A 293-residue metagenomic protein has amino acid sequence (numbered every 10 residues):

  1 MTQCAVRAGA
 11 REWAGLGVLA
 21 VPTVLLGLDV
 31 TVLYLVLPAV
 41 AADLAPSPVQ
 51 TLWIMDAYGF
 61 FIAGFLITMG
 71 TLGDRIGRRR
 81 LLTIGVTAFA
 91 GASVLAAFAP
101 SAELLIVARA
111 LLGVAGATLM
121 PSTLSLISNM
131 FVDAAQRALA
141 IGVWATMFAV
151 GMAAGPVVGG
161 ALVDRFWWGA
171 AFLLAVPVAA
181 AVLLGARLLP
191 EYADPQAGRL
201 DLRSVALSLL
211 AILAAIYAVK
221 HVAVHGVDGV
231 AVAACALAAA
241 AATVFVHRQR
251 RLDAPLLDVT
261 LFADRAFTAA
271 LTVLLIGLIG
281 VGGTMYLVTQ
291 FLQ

Functional and structural regions predicted by a protein language model:
T2-R187: Transmembrane-helix bundle of Major Facilitator Superfamily
C4-A8, Q196-G198, L202, V246-L271: Juxtamembrane intracellular "pre-TM" segments in multi-pass secondary transporters
E12-L28, L33-L35, P48, A170 (+3 more regions): 12-transmembrane solute porter fold
L16-G17, T83, V107, L173 (+3 more regions): Hydrophobic alpha-helical transmembrane segments
L33-V36, M69, G91, T123 (+5 more regions): Hydrophobic/aromatic residues in alpha-helical transmembrane segments
A42-D43, I216-V227, L256-V259, Q293: Membrane-interface helix termini and inter-helical loops of multi-pass transporters
V176-D194, L209-H221, L237-L252: C-terminal membrane-cytosol helix-exit motif in multi-pass small-molecule transporters
